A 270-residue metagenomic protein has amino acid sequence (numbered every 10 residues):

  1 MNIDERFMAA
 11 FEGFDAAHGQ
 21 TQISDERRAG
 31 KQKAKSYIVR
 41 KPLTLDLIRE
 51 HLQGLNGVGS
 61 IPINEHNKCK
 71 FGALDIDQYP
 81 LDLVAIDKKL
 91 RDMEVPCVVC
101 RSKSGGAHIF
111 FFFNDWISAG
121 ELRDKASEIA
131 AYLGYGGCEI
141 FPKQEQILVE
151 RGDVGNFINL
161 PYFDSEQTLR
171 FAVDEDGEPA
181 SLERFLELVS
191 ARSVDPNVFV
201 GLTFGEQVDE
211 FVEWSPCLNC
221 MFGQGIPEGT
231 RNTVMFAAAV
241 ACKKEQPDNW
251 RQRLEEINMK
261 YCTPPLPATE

Functional and structural regions predicted by a protein language model:
M1-F71, P80-I86, F157, Y162-S165 (+1 more regions): DNA replication initiation on ssDNA origins
D15-Q20, V95-V99, G137-C138: Short secondary-structure junctions
A29-L45, E65, C69, D75-K88 (+3 more regions): Catalytic cores of nucleic-acid ligases and guanylyltransferases
L52-S60, L90-C97, C220-G225: Short amphipathic beta-strand starts and helix->beta connectors
G54-L55, N67-C69, D92-E94, K103-G106 (+1 more regions): Short, well-ordered loop/turn elements at secondary-structure boundaries
I61-N64, C97-S104, E139-K143: Short beta-strand
I76-Y79, K88-R91, G105-L122, S127 (+3 more regions): Modules that initiate DNA replication and primer synthesis
R123-F171: Aromatic- and Lys/Arg-enriched surface recognition patch
